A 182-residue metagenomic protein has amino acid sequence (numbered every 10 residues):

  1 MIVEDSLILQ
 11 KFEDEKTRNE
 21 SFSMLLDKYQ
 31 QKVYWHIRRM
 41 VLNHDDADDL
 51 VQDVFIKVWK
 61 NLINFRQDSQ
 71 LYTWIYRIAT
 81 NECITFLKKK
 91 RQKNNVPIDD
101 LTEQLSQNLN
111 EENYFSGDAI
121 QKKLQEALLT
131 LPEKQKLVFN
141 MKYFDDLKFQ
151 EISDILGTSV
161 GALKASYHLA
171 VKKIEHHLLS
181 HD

Functional and structural regions predicted by a protein language model:
M1-K32, S180-D182: N-terminal module of bacterial RNA polymerase sigma factors
I2-L7, K93-G117: Internal acidic/polar
D14, L42, F55-Q70, K90: Sigma70-family region 2
L26-H44, N61, L128, H177-S180: Amphipathic, Lys/Arg- and hydrophobic-enriched alpha-helical face
W35, D49-I56, S69-N81: Structural recognition of an alpha-helix C-terminal capping motif at a helix-to-coil junction
N64-R66, R77-P97, L169: Arg/Lys-rich amphipathic alpha helix in sigma70-family domain 2
I84, Q135, D154-S180: DNA-recognition helix of helix-turn-helix
V138-K142: A short pre-motif secondary-structure segment
